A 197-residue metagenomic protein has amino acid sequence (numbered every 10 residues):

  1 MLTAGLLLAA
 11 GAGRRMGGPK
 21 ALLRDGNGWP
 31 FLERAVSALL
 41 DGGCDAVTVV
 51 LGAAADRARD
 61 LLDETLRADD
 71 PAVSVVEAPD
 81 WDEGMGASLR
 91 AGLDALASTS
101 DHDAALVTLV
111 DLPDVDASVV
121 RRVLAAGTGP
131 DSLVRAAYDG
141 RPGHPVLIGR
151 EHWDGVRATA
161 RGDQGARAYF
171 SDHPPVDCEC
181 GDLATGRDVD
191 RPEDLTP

Functional and structural regions predicted by a protein language model:
M1, A158-P197: Conserved alpha/beta core of the MobA/IspD/sugar-nucleotide pyrophosphorylase nucleotidyltransferase superfamily
L2-P142, R150, D172-L183: Nucleotide and nucleotide-moiety/phosphate-recognizing core
R57-D60, G155, D188: Phosphate- and divalent-cation-binding pockets in alpha/beta enzyme and binding domains that engage nucleotide-derived
D111, W153-A160: Short, glycine/charged-rich beta-strand-loop motifs at protein surfaces that mediate ligand recognition and catalysis
D114, L147, D188: Short aromatic/basic micro-patch
R141-G155, P192: Conserved nucleotide-sugar donor-binding and metal-coordinating catalytic region shared by glycosyltransferases
